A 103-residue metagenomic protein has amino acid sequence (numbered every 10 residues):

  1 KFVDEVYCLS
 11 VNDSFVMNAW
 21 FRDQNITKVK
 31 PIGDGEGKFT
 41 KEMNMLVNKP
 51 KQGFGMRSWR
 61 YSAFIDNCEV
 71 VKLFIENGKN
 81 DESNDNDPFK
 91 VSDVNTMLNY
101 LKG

Functional and structural regions predicted by a protein language model:
K1-G103: Chalcogenol-based redox active-site neighborhoods
